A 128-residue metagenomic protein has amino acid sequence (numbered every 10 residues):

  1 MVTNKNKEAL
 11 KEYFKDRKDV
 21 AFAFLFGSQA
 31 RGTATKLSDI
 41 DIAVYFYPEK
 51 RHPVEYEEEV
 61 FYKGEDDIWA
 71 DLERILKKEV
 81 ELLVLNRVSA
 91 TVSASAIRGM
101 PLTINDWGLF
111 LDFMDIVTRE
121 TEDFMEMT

Functional and structural regions predicted by a protein language model:
M1-F22, A30-K36, E49-T128: Catalytic core of pol beta-like nucleotidyltransferases
S38-I40: Change "...and in nucleic-acid phosphodiester-cleaving endonucleases..." to "...and in nucleic-acid processing enzymes
A43-Y45: Short hydrophobic/aromatic beta-strand micro-patches that form the beta-sheet surface supporting nucleotide- or nucleic
